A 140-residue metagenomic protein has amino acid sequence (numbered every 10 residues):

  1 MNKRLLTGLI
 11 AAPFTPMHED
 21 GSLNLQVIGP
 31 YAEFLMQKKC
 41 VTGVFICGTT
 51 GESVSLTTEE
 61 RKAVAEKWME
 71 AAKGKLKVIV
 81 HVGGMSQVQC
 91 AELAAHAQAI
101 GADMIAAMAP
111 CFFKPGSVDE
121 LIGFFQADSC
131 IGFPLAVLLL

Functional and structural regions predicted by a protein language model:
N2-L140: Active-site beta->alpha loop and helix N-cap motifs at the rims of alpha/beta catalytic domains
